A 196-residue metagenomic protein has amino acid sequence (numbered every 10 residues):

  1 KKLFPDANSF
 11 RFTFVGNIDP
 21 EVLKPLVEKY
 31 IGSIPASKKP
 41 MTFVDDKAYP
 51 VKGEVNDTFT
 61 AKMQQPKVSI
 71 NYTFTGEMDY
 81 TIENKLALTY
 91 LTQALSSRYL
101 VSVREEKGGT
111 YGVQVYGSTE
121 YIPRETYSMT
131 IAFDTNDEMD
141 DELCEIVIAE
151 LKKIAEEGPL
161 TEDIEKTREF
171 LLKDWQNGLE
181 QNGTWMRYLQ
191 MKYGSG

Functional and structural regions predicted by a protein language model:
K1, N8-V15, K67-E83, R104-G196: M16 family metallopeptidases and their MPP-like homologs
D6, R11-V68, F74-E77: An aromatic/glycine/proline-enriched structural segment found at the starts of mature extracellular/organellar domains
V22, Y30-K38, R98, K107 (+1 more regions): A generic secondary-structure signal for well-formed alpha-helical elements
L23, A87, L143: Hydrophobic (often cysteine-bearing) scaffold residues that line and stabilize catalytic clefts of nucleotide/cofactor
P25-K29, L88, V103: Extracellular/periplasmic bilobed ligand-binding domains
V27-I31, L91, C144-K152: Short amphipathic C-terminal alpha-helix that caps PH/PH-like domains
Y72, I82-S96: Active/ligand-binding-proximal structured segments within catalytic/core domains that scaffold catalytic residues
L91-L95, Y99, W175, L189-Q190: Solvent-exposed aromatic/hydrophobic patches embedded in short alpha-helical segments
